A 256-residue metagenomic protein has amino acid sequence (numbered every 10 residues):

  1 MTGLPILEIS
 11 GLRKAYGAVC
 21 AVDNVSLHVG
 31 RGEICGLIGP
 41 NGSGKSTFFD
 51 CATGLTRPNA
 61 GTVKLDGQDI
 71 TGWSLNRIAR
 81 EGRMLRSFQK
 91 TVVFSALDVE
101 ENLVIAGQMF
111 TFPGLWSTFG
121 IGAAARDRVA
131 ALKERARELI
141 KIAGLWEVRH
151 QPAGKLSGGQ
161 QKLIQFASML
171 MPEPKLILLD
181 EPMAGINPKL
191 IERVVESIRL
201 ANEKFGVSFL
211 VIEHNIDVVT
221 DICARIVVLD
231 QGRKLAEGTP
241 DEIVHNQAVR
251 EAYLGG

Functional and structural regions predicted by a protein language model:
I38-P40: The feature captures the beta-strand-to-loop junction immediately N-terminal to the Walker
T53: Helix-to-loop junction immediately C-terminal to a conserved catalytic motif
R57, D69-L85, Q89-T91, A125-K133 (+2 more regions): ABC ATPase NBD coupling module
W116-V148, K189, E196-R199: Conserved ABC ATPase "signature" region
I177-E181: Catalytic Walker B motif of ABC-type/P-loop ATPase nucleotide-binding domains
